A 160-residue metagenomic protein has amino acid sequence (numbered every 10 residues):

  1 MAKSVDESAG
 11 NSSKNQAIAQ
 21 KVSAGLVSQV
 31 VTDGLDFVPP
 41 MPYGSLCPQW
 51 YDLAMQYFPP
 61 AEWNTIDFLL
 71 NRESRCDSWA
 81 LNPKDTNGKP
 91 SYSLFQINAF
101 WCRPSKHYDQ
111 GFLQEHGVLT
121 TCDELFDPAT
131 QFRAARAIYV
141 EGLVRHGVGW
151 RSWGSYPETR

Functional and structural regions predicted by a protein language model:
M1-D6: Sec-dependent, cleavable N-terminal signal peptides
S8, K14-N15, S23, P90 (+2 more regions): A general, composition-driven signal for non-globular sequence regions
A9-C76: Export/targeting segments at the very N-terminus of extracytoplasmic proteins
W79, K84-T86, P90-R160: Catalytic and binding regions of secreted/periplasmic enzymes and modules that target cell-wall glycans
